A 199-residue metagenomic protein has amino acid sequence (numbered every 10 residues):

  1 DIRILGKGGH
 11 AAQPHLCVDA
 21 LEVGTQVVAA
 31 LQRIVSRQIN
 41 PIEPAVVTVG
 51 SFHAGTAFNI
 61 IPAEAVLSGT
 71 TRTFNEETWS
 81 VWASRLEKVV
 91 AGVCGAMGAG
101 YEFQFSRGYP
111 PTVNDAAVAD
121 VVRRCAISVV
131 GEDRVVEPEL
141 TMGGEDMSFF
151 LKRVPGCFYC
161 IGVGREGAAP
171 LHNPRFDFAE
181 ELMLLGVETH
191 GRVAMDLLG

Functional and structural regions predicted by a protein language model:
I2: Conserved phosphate/oxyanion-binding catalytic-loop motifs
Q13-L16, V81: Short, solvent-exposed loop/turn segments at secondary-structure boundaries
E22-G199: Metal-dependent amide/peptide-bond hydrolase catalytic core, centered on the "pita-bread" metallohydrolase fold
